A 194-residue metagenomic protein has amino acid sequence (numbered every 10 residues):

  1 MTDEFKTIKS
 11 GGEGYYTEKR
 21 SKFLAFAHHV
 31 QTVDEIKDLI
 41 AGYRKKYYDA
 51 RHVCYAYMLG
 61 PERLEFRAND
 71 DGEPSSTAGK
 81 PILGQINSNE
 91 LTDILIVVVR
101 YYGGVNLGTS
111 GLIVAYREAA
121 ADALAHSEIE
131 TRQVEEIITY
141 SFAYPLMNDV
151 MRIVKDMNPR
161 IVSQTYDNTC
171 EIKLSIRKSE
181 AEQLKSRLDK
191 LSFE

Functional and structural regions predicted by a protein language model:
M1-S76, S163, A181: C-terminal regulatory domains involved in ligand/effector binding and gene-expression control
Y47-A50, M157-V162, D189-E194: A common structural junction motif
S75-S88, L112-Y116: Conserved mixed alpha/beta catalytic, RNA-binding, or beta-rich assembly cores of soluble enzyme, regulatory
T92-Y102: Glycine- and acidic-rich phosphate- and metal-coordinating loops
A115, A119-S127: Stable alpha-helical structural segments in soluble proteins, enriched in small hydrophobic residues
E128-Y144, L174: Short glycine-/aliphatic-rich beta-strand segments at the starts of folded cytosolic domains
S141-N158: Short amphipathic alpha-helix segments
L174, E180-Q183: Terminal, non-globular segments
